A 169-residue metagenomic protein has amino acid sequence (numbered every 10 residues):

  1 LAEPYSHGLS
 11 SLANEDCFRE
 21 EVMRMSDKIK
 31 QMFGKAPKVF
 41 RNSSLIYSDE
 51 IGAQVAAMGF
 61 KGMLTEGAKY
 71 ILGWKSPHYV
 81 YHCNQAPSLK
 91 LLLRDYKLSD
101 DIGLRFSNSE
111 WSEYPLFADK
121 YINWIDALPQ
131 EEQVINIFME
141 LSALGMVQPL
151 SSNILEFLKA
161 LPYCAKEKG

Functional and structural regions predicted by a protein language model:
L1-K38, L45-D100, P115-E132, P149-K168: Catalytic alpha-helical scaffold of carbohydrate-active enzymes acting on polysaccharides/glycoconjugates
V39-N42, I137-M139: Extended hydrophobic secondary-structure segments that form protein cores and membrane-embedded regions
L89-N108, N136-G145: Active-site clefts of carbohydrate-active enzymes
